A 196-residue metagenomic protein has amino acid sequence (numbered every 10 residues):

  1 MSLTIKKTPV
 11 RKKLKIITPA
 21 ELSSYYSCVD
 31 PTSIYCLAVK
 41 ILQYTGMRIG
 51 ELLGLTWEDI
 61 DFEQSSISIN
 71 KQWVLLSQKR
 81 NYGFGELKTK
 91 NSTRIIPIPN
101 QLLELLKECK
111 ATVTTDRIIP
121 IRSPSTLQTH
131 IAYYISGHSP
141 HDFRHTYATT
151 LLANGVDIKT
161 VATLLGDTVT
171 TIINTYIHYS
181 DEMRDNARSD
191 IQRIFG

Functional and structural regions predicted by a protein language model:
S2-I49, L53-L55, E63, R144: Basic, Lys/Arg- and aromatic-enriched nucleic-acid-binding interface segment
I5-S27, Q78-P99, T114, I118: DNA breakage-rejoining catalytic core of tyrosine-based enzymes
T8, I16, W73, L103 (+1 more regions): Catalytic-site neighborhood detector that most strongly recognizes the C-terminal catalytic loop/helix of tyrosine
I16-L22, Q72, P97-G137, Y147: Active-site/catalytic core of tyrosine-dependent DNA strand-transfer enzymes
S24, C28, K79-G83, T175-G196: DNA/chromatin major-groove-contacting recognition/catalytic segments
E51-L53, H138-S139, A148, G155-D167: Active-site-proximal segment of tyrosine recombinases
G54-E108: Conserved tyrosine-mediated DNA breakage-rejoining catalytic core shared by Y-recombinases
D59-S66, V156-I177: Short, polar N-cap/turn motifs at the start of nucleic acid-interacting alpha helices
